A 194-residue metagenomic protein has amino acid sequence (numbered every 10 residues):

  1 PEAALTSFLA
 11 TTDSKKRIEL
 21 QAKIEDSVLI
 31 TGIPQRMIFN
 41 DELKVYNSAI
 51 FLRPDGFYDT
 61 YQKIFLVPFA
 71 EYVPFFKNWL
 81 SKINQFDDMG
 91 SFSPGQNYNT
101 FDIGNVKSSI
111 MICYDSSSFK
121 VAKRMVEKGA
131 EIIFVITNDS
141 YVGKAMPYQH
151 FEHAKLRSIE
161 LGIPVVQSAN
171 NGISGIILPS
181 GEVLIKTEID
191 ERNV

Functional and structural regions predicted by a protein language model:
P1-V194: Enzyme catalytic cores with a strong preference for nitrogen-chemistry domains
